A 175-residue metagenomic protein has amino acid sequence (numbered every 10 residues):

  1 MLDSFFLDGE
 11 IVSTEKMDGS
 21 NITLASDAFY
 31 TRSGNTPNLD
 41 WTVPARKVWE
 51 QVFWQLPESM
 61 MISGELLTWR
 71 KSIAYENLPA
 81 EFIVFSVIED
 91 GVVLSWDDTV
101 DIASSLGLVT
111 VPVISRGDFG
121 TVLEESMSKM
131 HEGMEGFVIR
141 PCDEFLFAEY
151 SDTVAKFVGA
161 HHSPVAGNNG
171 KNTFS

Functional and structural regions predicted by a protein language model:
M1-S175: Core nucleotide-handling region used for phosphoryl-transfer chemistry
